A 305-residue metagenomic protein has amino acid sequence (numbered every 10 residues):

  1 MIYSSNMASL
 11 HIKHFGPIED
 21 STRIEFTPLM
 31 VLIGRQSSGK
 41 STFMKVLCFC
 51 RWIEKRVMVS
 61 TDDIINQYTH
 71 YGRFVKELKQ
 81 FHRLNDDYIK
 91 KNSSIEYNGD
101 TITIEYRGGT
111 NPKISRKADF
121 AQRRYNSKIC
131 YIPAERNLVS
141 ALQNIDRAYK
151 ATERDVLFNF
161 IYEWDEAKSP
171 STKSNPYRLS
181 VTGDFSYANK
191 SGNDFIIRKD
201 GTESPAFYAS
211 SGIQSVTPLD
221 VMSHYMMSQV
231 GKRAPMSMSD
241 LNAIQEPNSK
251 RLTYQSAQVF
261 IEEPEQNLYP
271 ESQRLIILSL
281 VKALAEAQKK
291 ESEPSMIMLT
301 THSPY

Functional and structural regions predicted by a protein language model:
M1-H11, R51-I261, E271, E286-A287: Phosphate-coordinating catalytic segments in nucleotide- and nucleic-acid-processing enzymes
I2-C48: Pre-Walker A-like glycine/lysine-rich segment at the N-terminus of P-loop NTPase domains
G16, M30, S210, E265-L268: Catalytic acidic motif of RecA-like/P-loop NTPases
E25-F26, Y254-Q255, S292-P294: Short loop/turn elements that form and flank the Walker-type P-loop nucleotide-binding site in RecA-like NTPase cores
Q36, E262, Q266-Y269, Q273: ABC-family nucleotide-binding domains
L275-L280: Conserved hydrophobic alpha-helix in the ABC-type ATPase nucleotide-binding domain
E293-S295, T301-S303: Conserved H-loop
